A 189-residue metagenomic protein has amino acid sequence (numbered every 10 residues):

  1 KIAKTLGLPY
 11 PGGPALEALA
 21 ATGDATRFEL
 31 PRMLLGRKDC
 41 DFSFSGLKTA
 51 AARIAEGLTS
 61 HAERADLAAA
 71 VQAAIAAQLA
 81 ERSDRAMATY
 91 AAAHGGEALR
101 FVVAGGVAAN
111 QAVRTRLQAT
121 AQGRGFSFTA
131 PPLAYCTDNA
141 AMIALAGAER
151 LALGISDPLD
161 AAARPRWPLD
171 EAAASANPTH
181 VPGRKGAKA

Functional and structural regions predicted by a protein language model:
K1-A20, Q111-R114, Q118-A119, T137-A141: Active-site histidine-anchored catalytic micro-motif
T5, R85, T89, T120 (+1 more regions): Active-site catalytic microenvironments for nucleophilic, acid-base chemistry
T5-P11, E56-H61, E149-L159: Short helix-capping/linker segments at secondary-structure and domain boundaries
E17-F101, N110-R124, A174-A189: A contiguous, well-structured pocket-lining segment that forms one wall/lid of small-molecule binding clefts in soluble
L79, G106, A144: Residue-level signal for inorganic ion chemistry
R100, Q118-I143: Conserved phosphate-binding/catalytic loops in two-lobed NTP-binding clefts
G106-V107, L133: Active-site metal-binding loops of divalent metal-dependent hydrolases
P131-L169: Glycine-rich phosphate-binding/hydrolytic loop that grips phosphoryl groups
